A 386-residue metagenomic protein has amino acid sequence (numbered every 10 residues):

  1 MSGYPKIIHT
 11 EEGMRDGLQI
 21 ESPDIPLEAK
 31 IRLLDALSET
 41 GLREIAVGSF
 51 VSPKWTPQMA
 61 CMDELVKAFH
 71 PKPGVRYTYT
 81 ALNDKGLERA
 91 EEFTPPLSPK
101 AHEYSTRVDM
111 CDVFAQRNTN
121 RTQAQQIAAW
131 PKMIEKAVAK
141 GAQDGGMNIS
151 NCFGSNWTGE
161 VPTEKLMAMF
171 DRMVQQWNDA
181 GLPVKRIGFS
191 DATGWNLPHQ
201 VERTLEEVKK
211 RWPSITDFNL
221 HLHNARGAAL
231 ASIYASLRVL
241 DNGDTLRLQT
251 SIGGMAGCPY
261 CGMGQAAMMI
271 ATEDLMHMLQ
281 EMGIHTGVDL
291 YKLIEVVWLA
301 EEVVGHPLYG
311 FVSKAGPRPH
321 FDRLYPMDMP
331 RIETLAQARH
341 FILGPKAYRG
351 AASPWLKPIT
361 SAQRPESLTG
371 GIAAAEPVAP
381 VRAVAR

Functional and structural regions predicted by a protein language model:
M1-R386: Catalytic cores and adjacent flexible loops of soluble metabolic enzymes that perform enolate/carbanion chemistry on
